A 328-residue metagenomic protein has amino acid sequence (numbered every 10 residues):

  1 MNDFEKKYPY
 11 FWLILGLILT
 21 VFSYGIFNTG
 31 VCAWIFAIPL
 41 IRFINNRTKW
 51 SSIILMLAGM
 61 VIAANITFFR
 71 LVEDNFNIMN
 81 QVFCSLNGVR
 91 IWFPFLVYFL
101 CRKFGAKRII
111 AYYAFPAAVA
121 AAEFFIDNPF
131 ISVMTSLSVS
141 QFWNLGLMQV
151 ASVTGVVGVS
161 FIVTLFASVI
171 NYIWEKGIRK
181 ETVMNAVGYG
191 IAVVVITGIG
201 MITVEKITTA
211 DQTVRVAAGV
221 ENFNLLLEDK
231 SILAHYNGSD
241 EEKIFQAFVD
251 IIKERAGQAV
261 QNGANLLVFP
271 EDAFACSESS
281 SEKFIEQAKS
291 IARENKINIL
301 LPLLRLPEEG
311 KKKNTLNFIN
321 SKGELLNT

Functional and structural regions predicted by a protein language model:
M1-N2, M184, Q261, E294: Intrinsic-disorder/low-complexity regions
N2-V204: Membrane-embedded alpha-helical bundles of multi-pass enzymes that act on lipidic or dolichyl-linked glycan substrates
I202-T328: Soluble catalytic regions of membrane-associated enzymes that act on cell-envelope and secretory-pathway components
